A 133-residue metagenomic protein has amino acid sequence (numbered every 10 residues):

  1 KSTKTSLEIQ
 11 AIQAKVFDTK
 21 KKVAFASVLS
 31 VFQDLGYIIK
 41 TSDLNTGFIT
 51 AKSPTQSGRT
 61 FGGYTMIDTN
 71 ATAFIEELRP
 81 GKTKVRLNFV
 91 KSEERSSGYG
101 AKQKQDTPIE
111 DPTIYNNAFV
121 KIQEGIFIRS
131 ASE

Functional and structural regions predicted by a protein language model:
K1-E133: Ser/Thr-rich, low-complexity intrinsically disordered terminal regions
